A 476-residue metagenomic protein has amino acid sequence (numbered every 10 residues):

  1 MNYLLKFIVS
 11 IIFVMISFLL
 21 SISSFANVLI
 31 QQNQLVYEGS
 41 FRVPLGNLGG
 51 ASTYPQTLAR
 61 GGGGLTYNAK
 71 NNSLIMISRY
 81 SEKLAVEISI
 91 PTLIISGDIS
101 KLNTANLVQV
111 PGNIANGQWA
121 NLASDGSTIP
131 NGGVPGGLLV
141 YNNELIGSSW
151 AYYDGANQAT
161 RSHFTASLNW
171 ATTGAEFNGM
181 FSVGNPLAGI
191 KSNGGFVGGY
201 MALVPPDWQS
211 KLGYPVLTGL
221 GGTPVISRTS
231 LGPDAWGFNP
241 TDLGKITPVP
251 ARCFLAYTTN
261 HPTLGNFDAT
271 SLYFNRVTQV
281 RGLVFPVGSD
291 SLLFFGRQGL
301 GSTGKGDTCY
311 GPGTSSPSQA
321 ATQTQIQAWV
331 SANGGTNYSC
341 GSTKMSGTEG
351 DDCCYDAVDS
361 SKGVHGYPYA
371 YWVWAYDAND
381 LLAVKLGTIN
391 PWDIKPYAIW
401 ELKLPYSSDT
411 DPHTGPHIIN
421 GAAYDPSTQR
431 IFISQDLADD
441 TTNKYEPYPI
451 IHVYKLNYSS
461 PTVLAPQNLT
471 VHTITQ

Functional and structural regions predicted by a protein language model:
M1-F7: N-terminal secretory signal peptides that target proteins for export/translocation
V9-S21: Bacterial N-terminal signal peptides
F25, G347-G350, S459-Q476: Enriched but not universal
A26-S459: Sequence/structural signature of beta-propeller domains
